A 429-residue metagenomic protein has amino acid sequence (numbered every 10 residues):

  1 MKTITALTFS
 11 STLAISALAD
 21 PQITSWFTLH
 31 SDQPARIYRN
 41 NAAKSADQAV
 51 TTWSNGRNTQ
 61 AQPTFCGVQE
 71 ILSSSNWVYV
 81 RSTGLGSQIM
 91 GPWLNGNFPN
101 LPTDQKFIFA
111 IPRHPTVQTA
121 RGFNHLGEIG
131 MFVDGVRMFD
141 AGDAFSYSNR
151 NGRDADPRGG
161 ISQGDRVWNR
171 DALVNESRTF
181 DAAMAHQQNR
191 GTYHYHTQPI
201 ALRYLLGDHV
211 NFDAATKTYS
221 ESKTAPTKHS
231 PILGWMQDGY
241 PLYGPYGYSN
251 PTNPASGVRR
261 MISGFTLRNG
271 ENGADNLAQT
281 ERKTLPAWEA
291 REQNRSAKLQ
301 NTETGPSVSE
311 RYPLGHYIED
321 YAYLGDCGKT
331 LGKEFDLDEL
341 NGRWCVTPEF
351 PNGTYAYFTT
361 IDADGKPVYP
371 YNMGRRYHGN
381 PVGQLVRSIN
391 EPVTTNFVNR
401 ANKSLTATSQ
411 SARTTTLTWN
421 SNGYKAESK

Functional and structural regions predicted by a protein language model:
M1-L18: Gram-negative bacterial Sec-dependent N-terminal signal peptides
D20-A183: Solvent-exposed N-terminal domain segments of exported/luminal and surface proteins
H30, R81, P112-H114, F132-D134 (+9 more regions): A structural detector for beta-sheet-dominated domains
Y79-L126, G130, P199-S249, P370-N372: A short, polar beta-strand/turn micro-motif
F132-V136, N189-L202, T280, F350-G365: Extracellular/lumenal glycan-associated surfaces
D143, S148, D156-T218, Q237-D238 (+1 more regions): Core of folded catalytic or high-affinity ligand/protein-binding domains in predominantly eukaryotic proteins
F145-R166, L202, L206-V210, Y248-G270 (+1 more regions): Compositionally biased, low-complexity linear motifs
Y240, P245, P254-S428: Extended, compositionally biased non-globular segments
